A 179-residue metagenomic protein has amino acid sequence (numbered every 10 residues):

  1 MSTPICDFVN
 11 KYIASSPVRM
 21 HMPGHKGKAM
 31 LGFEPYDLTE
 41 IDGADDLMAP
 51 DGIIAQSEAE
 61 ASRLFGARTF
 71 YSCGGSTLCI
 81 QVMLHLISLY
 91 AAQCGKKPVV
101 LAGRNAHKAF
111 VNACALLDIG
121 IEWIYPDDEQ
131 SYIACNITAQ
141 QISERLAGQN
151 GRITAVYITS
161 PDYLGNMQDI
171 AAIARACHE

Functional and structural regions predicted by a protein language model:
M1-G52: N-terminal "arm"/small-domain region of PLP-dependent enzymes with the aminotransferase-like
F33-L78: Conserved N-terminal alpha-helix of the aminotransferase class I/II PLP-enzyme fold
I54, G74-C79, A106-K108, P161-N166: Gly/Ser/Thr-rich loops at beta-strand to alpha-helix junctions that form or flank small-molecule/cofactor-binding
R68-K96, K108-A113: Conserved beta-loop-alpha segment that forms the PLP phosphate-binding cup at the N-terminus of a helix
A102-G120: Substrate-binding/gating loop at the entrance of the active-site cleft, primarily in PLP-dependent aminotransferase-like
N105-A106, Y125-S131: Short, acidic/turn-prone active-site loops that include or flank metal/cofactor- and phosphate-binding residues
S131-E179: Active-site phosphate-binding strand-loop segment of PLP-dependent enzymes
